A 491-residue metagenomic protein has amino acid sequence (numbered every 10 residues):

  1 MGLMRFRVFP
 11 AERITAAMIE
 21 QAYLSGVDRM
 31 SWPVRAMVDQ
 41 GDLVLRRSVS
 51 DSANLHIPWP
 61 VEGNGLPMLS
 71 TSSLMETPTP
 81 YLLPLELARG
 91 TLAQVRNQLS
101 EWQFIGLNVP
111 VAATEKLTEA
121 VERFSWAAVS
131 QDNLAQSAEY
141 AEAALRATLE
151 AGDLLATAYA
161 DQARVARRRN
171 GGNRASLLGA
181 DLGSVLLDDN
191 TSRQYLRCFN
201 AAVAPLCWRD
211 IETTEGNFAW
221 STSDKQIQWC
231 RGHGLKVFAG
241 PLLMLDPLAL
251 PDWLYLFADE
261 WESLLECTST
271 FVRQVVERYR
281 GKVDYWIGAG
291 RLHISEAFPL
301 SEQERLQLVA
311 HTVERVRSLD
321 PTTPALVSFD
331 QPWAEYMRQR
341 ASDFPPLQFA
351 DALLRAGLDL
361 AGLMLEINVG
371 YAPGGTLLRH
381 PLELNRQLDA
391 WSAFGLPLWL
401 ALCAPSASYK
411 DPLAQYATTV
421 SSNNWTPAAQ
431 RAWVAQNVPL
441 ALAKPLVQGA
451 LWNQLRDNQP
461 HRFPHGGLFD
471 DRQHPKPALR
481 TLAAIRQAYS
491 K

Functional and structural regions predicted by a protein language model:
M1-Q194: Long, charged/polar, soluble alpha-helical segments
G172-G232: Domain-scale macromolecular recognition modules
A175-D181, A201-V203, K236-F238, V283-I287 (+4 more regions): Structural preference for beta-strand elements that scaffold enzyme active sites
G183-L196, L265-V276, R340-L353, L384 (+1 more regions): Short, acidic/polar
D189-F199, S221-K236, V276-G281, R317-D320 (+3 more regions): Acidic (Asp/Glu)-rich catalytic clusters
A201-T214, D224-A334, P405-D411: Substrate-binding cleft and catalytic face of glycoside hydrolase catalytic domains, especially the flexible beta-alpha
R278, L292-H293, A297-H311, R315-L319 (+3 more regions): Aromatic-rich peripheral "rim/lid" segments of glycoside hydrolase catalytic domains that contact and position glycan
Q331-M364, P412-A414, R456, P460-H461: Substrate-binding cleft/loops of secretory-pathway carbohydrate-active enzymes
